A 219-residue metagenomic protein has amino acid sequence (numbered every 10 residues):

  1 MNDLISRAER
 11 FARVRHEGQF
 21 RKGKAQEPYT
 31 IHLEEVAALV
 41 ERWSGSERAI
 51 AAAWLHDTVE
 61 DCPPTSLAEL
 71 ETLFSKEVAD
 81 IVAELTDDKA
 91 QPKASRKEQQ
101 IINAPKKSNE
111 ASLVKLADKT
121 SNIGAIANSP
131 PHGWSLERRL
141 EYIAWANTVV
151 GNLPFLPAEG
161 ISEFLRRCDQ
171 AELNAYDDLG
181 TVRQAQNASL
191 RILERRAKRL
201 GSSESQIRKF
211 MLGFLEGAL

Functional and structural regions predicted by a protein language model:
M1-L219: Active-site helical microenvironments for divalent-metal-assisted chemistry
